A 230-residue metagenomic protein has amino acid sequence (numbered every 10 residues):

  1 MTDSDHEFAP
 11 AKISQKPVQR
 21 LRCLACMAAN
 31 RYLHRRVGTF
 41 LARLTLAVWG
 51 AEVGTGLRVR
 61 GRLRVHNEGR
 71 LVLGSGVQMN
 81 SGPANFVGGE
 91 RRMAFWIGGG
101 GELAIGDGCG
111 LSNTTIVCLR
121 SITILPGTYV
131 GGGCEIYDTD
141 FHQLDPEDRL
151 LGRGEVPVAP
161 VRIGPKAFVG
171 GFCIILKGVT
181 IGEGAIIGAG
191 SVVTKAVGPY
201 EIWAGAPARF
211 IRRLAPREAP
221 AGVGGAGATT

Functional and structural regions predicted by a protein language model:
M1-Y137, G164-K166, E183, P199 (+1 more regions): Domain-scale signature associated with acetyltransferase and cell-envelope carbohydrate enzymes
N113-I124, G171-I186, S191-T194: Beta-rich strand-turn-strand
L125-V158: Histidine/lysine/aspartate-rich catalytic loop segments that bind and position anionic ligands
T139-P146, G182-G184, G198-E201: Short conserved catalytic/interaction loops centered on acidic-Pro-aromatic/His motifs
D140, E147-D148, V179, R213-A215: Conserved catalytic-core motifs of eukaryotic protein kinase domains, centered on the activation segment
L151-R162, K166, F172, G225-T229: Surface-exposed acidic, glycine/proline-enriched linker/cap segments that occur as 15-30-residue helix-coil
P160-V161, G178-V179, Y200: A short, glycine- and basic residue-enriched loop/turn that sits immediately adjacent to a domain's principal
